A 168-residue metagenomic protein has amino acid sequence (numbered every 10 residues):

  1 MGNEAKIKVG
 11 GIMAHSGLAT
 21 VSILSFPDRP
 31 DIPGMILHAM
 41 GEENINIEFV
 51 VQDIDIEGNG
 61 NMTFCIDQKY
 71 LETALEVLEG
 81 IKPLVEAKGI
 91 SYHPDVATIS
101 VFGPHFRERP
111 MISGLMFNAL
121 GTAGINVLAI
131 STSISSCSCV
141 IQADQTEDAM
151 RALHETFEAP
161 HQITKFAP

Functional and structural regions predicted by a protein language model:
M1-P168: A conserved regulatory-domain signal marking ACT and ACT-like small-molecule sensing domains and adjacent regulatory
